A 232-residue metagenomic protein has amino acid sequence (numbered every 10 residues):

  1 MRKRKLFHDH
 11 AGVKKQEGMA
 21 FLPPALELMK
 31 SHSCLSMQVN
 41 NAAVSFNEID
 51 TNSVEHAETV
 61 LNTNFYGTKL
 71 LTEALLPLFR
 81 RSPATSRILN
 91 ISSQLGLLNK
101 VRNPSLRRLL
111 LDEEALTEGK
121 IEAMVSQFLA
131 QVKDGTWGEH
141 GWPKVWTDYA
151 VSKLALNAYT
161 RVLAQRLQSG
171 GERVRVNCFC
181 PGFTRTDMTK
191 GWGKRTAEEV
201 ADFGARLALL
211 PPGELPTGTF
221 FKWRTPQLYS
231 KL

Functional and structural regions predicted by a protein language model:
K3-A20: Rossmann-fold cofactor-recognition segment
A20-P23, E27, M37, N47-E48 (+1 more regions): Active-site Tyr-X3-Lys motif and surrounding loop/helix of classical short-chain dehydrogenase/reductase
L22, T72, T160, G204: Short-chain dehydrogenase/reductase
L28-S33, P83: Glycine-rich phosphate-binding loop signature in dinucleotide/nucleotide-binding domains
V39, L89-I91, V176-F179, T189: Hydrophobic structural elements of the Rossmann-like NAD(P)H-binding subdomain that define the short-chain
V44, E48-V54, E58, R80-S169 (+1 more regions): Catalytic loop of short-chain dehydrogenase/reductase
L70, C178-T186, K190-K231: C-terminal helical subdomain
